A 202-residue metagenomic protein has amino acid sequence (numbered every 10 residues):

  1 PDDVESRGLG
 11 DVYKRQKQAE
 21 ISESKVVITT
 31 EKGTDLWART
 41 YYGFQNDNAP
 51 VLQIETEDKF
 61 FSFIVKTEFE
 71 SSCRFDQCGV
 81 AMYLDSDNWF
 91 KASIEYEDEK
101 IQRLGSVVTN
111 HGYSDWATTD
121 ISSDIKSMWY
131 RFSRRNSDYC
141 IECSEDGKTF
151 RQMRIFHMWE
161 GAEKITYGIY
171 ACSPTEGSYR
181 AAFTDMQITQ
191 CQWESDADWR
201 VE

Functional and structural regions predicted by a protein language model:
P1-Y13: Single conserved hydrophobic/aromatic residue that forms the stacking wall/gate of nucleotide- or nucleobase-binding
I21-G43: Short carbohydrate-recognition loop motifs
D35-Q102: Secretory/extracellular carbohydrate-interaction modules and structurally similar beta-sandwich "look-alikes"
L52, G79-S133, D138: Glycine-aromatic-enriched beta-strand/loop faces of beta-sandwich-type recognition domains, especially lectin-like
Y83, I141-D146, T189-C191: Predominantly extracellular/luminal cell-surface or secreted proteins
R131-R134, D138-R151: Short beta-strand segments and strand-loop junctions that repeat across beta-rich extracellular domains
E145-I165: Short, solvent-exposed beta-strand-to-loop segments that form ligand-recognition rims of beta-rich domains
E160-E202: Ligand-recognition surfaces built from glycine- and aromatic
